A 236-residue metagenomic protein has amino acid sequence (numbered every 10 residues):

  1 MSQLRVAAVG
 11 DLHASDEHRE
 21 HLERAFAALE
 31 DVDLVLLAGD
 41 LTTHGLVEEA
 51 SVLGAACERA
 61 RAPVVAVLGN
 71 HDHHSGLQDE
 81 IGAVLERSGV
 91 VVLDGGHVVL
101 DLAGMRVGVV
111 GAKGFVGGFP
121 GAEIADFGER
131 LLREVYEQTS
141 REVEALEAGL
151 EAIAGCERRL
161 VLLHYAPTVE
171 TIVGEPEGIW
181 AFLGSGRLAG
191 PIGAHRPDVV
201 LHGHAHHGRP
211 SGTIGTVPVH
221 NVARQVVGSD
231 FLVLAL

Functional and structural regions predicted by a protein language model:
M1-P63, H73-E80, L132, Y136-T139 (+2 more regions): N-terminal active-site segment of His-dependent metallophosphoesterases
S2-Q3, L100-A103, V173, G178-W180 (+2 more regions): Binuclear metal-dependent phosphoesterase catalytic core
A8-G10, V35-D40, V64-N70, V91-G96 (+3 more regions): Active-site neighborhood of phospho(di)ester-bond hydrolases with catalytic His/Asp-centered motifs
L12-A14, G76-L183, A223-R224: Conserved catalytic scaffold of divalent metal-dependent phosphoesterases
H13-E17, T42-V47, H71-I81, V99-A103 (+4 more regions): Active-site environment of divalent metal-dependent phosphoester hydrolases
R24-F26, S51-A56, G82-V84, D126 (+2 more regions): Glycine-rich, phosphate-binding/catalytic loops in enzymes
F26-L29, C57, L85, L150 (+1 more regions): Short hydrophobic patches on amphipathic alpha-helices that form coiled-coil/helix-mediated interaction surfaces
A60, S88, I214-V217: Short, structured coil segments at secondary-structure junctions
